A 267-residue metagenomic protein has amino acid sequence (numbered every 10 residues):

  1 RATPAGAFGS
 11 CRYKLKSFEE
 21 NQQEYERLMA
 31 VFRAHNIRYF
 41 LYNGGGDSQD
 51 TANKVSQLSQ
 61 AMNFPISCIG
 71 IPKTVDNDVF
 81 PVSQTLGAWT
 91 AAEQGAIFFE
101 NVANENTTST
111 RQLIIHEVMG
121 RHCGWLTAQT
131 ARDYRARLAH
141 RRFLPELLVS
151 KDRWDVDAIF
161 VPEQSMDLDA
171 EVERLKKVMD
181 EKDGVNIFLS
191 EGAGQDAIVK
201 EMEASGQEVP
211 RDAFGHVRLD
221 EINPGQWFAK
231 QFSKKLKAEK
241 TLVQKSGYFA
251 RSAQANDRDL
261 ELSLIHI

Functional and structural regions predicted by a protein language model:
R1-R38, D47, L86-W89, I97-E100: Glycine-rich oxoanion-binding loops at beta->alpha junctions
A2-K14, K73-S83, R111, R211: Gly-rich Lys/Arg/Thr-decorated short loops/hinges at beta-loop-alpha junctions or inter-strand turns that position
R12-Y13, G45-G46, I71-N77, Q164-S165 (+2 more regions): Short, ordered loop/turn segments at secondary-structure junctions
Y42-G44, A52-M62, T85-K240: Accessory alpha-helical/coil subdomains and C-terminal extensions that flank or cap enzyme catalytic cores
I198-A204, A253-L262: Short glycine/threonine-rich loop-to-helix capping motif typified by GTGT followed within a few residues by an Asp-Pro
E239-D257: Active-site pocket-lining segment
I265-I267: Conserved small/polar residues in nucleotide/adenosyl-binding loops
